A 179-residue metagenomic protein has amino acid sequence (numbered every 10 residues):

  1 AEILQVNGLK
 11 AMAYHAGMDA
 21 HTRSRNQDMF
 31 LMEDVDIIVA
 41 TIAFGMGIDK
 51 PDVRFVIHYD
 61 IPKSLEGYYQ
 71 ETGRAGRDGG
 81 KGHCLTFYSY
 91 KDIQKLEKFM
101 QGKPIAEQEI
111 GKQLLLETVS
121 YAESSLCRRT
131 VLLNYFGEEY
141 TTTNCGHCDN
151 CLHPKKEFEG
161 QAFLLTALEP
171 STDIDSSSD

Functional and structural regions predicted by a protein language model:
A1-I105, Q113, Y140-T142, D149: Helicase motor core with emphasis on the C-terminal RecA-like subdomain
L96, M100-D179: C-terminal accessory/connector segments of nucleic-acid motor ATPases
